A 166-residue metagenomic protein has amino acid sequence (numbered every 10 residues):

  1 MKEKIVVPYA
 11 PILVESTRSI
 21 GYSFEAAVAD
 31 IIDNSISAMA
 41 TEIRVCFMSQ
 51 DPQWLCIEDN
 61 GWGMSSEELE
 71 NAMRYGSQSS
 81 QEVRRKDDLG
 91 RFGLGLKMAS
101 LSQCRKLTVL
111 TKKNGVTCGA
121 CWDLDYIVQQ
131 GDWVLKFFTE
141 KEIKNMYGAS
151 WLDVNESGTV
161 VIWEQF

Functional and structural regions predicted by a protein language model:
M1-T41, C46, D51, E67-N71: Bergerat-fold GHKL ATPase/HATPase_c domain
G21, E25-A29, S66, L89 (+2 more regions): Amphipathic alpha-helical transducer elements in NTP-driven molecular machines
S37-A38, W62-M64, M98: Residues immediately C-terminal
T41-V45, S80-K86: Active-site phosphate-binding and catalytic loops of NTP-dependent enzymes
Q53-L55, T159: Short beta-strand element(s) in the Bergerat
D59: Acidic ATP/Mg2+-coordinating residue in the GHKL
M64-Q78: Short conserved segment of the HATPase_c
E82-F166: GHKL-type ATPase core
